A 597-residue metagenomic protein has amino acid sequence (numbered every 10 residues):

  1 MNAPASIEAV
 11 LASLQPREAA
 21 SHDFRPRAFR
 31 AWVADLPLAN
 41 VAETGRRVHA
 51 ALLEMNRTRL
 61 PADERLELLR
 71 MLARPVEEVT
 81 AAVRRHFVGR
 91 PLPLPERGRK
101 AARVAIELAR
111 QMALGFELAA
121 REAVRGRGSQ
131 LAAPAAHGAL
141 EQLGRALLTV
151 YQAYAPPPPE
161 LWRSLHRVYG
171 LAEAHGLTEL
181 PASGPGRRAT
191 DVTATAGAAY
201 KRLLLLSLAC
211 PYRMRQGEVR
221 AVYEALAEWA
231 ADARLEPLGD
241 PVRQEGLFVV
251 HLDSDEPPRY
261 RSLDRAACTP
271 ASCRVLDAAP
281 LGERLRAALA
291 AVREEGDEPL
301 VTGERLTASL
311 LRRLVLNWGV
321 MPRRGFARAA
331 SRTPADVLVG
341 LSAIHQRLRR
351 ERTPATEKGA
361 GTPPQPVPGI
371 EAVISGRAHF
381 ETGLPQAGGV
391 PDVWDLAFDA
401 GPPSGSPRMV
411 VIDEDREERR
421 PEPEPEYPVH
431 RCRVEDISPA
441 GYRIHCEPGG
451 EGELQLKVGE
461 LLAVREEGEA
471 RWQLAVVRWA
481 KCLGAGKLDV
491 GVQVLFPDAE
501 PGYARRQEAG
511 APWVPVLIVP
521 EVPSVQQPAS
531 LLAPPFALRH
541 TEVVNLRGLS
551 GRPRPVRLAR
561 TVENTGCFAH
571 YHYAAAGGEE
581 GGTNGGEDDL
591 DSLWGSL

Functional and structural regions predicted by a protein language model:
N2-P211: Long, leucine/valine-rich, helix-dominated scaffolding and oligomerization segments
V10, P16-A19, L289, E294 (+2 more regions): N-terminal start-of-domain structural block
L108-M112, F116, A288-L289, L310-V320 (+2 more regions): Generic hydrophobic, helix-prone segments enriched in Leu/Val/Ile
P185-E381: Extended, domain-scale alpha-helical bundle/helix-rich regions
V320, R324-R471, W479-A499, Q507-L597: Short strand-loop-strand
